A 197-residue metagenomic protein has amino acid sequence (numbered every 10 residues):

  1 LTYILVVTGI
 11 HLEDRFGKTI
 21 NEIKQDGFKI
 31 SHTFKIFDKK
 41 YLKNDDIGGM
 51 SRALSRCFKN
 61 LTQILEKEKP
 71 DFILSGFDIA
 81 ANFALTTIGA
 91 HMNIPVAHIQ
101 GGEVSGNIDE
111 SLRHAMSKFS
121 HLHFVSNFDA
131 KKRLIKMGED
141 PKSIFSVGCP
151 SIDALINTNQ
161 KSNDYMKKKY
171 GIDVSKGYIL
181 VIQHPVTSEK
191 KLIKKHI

Functional and structural regions predicted by a protein language model:
L1, L74-A80, H184-K194: Short, glycine-rich nucleotide/cofactor-binding loops
L1, T86-I88, I197: Histidine-anchored nucleotide/phosphate-binding helix
T2-I4, P95, S143: Residues at the starts of beta-strands that form the adenosine-phosphate
I4-A53: Conserved nucleotide-sugar phosphate-binding/catalytic loop shared by glycosyltransferases and other
L5-V7, H98, S146, V181: Structural beta-sheet core signal
V7-H11, G102, P185: Residue-level signal for short, function-critical loop segments
L12-R15, S120-L192: A nucleotide-sugar donor-handling region in carbohydrate enzymes
F37-P141: Active-site and donor-binding regions of nucleotide-sugar-utilizing enzymes
